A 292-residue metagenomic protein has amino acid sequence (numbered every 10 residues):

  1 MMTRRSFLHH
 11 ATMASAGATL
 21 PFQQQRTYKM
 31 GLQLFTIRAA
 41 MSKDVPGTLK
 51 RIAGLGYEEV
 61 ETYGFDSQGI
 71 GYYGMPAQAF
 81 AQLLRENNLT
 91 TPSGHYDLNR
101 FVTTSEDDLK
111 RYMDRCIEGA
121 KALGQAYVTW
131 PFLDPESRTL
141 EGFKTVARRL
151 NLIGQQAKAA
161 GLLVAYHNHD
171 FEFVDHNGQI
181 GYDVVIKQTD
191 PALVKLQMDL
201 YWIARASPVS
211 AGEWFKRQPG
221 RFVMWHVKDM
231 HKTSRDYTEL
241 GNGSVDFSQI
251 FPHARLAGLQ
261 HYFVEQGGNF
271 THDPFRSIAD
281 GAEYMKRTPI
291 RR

Functional and structural regions predicted by a protein language model:
M1-S15: N-terminal secretory signal peptides and thylakoid transit peptides that target proteins across membranes
A11-T12, G17-F22, L83, N87 (+3 more regions): Active-site acidic/histidine proton-transfer and metal-coordination neighborhood in alpha/beta enzyme cores
Q25-S42: Boundary/entry segment of secreted carbohydrate-active catalytic domains
Y28-Q33, V60-T62, T91-Y96, V128-W130 (+4 more regions): Hydrophobic faces of well-ordered beta-strands that scaffold small-molecule active sites in alpha/beta enzyme cores
L32, I52, V60, L84 (+5 more regions): Conserved, mostly hydrophobic/aromatic
I37-K43, Y63-P76, N99-K110, P135-E141 (+5 more regions): Acidic-and-aromatic substrate-binding clefts and catalytic sites of carbohydrate-active enzymes
L49-G54, Y72-P92, Y112-G124, L152-A159 (+3 more regions): Acidic (Asp/Glu)-rich catalytic clusters
E59-V60, Q155-S244, L256: Acidic/histidine-rich catalytic cores of soluble enzymes
